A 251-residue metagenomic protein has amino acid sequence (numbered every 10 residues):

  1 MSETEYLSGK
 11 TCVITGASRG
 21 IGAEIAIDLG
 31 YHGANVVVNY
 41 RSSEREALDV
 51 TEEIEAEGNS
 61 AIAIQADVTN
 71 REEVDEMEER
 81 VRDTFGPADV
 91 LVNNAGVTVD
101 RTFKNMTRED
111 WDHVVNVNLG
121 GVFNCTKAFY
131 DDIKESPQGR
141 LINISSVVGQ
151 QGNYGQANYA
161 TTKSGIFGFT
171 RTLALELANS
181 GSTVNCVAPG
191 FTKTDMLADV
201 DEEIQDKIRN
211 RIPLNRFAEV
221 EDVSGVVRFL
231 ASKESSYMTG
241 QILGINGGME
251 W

Functional and structural regions predicted by a protein language model:
T11, S18-R19: Conserved glycine-rich cofactor-binding loop
T102-F103, T107-V115, L197, I204 (+1 more regions): Substrate-binding pocket helix/loop in short-chain dehydrogenase/reductase
T126, T162, T170: Active-site helix of classical SDR
D131, L175-E176, S236: Alpha-helical segment proximal to the catalytic Tyr-Lys
S146: Residue(s) in the substrate-gating loop at a strand-loop-helix junction that position the organic substrate next
A160, R216-I245, E250: C-terminal substrate-recognition "lid" of short-chain dehydrogenase/reductases
A178, T183, M238-G240: Short, small/polar-rich loop/turn modules that mediate ligand/substrate recognition or access, typified
